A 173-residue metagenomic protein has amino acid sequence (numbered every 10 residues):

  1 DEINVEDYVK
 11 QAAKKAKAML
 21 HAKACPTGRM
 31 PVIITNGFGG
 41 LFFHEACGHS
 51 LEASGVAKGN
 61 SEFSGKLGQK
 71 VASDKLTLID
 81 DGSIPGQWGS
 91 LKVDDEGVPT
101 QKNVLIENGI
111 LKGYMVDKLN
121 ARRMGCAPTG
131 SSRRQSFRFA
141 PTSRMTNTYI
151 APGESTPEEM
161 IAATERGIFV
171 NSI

Functional and structural regions predicted by a protein language model:
D1-F43, H49-S50, K112-G113: Internal alpha/beta scaffold segment
V9, K66-I173: Dual-mode signal for accessory low-complexity, basic/Gly-rich regions
A12-A16, A24-C25, N60, W88 (+2 more regions): Generic, low-specificity signal for short hydrophobic/alpha-helical stretches with a mild N-terminal bias, encompassing
F38-G55, S131-P141: Short N-terminal helix-initiation segments at or just after the protein's N-terminus
A46, E52-A72: Amphipathic alpha-helical
